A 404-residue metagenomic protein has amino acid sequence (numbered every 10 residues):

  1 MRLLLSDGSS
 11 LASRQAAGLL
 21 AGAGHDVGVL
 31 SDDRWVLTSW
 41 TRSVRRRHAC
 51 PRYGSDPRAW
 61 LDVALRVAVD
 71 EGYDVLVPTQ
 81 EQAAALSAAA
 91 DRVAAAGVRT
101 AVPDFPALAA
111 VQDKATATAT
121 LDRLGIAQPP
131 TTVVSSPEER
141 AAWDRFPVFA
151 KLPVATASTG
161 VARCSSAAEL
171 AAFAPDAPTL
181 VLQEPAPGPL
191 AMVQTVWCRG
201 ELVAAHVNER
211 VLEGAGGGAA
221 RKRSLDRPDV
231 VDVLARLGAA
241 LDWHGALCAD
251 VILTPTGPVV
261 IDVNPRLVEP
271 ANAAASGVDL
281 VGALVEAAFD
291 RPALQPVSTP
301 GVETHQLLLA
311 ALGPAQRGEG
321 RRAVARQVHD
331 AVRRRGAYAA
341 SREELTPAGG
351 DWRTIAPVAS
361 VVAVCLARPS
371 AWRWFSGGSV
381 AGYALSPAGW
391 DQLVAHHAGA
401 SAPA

Functional and structural regions predicted by a protein language model:
M1-P103, P369, D391, A398: ATP-binding N-terminal substructure of ATP-dependent carboxylate-amine bond-forming enzymes
V67-Y73, W143-D144, P175-A177: Glycine-rich phosphate-binding loop signature in dinucleotide/nucleotide-binding domains
D113-L124: Short, glycine-/small-residue-rich phosphate/pyrophosphate-handling segment
L121-D122, P129-V133, W143-T159, R163 (+4 more regions): ATP-grasp fold ATP-binding core
S158, L212-G216, R221, N264-G277: Glycine-rich phosphate/pyrophosphate-binding beta-alpha loops
C164-L237, L241, I252-V259: Phosphate-binding site of ATP-dependent enzymes
A239-A273: Conserved metal-phosphate-binding beta-hairpin within the catalytic cores of diverse ATP-dependent phosphoryl-transfer
E286-A404: Peripheral (often C-terminal) accessory segments that flank ATP-dependent C-N-forming ligase machineries
